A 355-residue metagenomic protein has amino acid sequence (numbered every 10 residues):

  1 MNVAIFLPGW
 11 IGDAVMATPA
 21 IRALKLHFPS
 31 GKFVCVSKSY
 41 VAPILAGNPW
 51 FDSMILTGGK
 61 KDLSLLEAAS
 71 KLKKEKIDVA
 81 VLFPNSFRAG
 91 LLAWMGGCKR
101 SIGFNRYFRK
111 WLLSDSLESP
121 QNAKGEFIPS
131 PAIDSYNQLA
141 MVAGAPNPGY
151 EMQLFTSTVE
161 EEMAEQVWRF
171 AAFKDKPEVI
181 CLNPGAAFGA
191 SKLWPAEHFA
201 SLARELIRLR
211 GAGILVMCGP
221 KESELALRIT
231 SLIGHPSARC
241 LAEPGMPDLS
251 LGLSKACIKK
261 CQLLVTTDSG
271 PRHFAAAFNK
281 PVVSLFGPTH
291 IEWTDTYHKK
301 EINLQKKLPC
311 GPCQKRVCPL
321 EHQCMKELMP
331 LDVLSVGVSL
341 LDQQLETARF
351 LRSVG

Functional and structural regions predicted by a protein language model:
M1-G355: Catalytic machinery of carbohydrate-active enzymes, primarily nucleotide-sugar-dependent glycosyltransferases
